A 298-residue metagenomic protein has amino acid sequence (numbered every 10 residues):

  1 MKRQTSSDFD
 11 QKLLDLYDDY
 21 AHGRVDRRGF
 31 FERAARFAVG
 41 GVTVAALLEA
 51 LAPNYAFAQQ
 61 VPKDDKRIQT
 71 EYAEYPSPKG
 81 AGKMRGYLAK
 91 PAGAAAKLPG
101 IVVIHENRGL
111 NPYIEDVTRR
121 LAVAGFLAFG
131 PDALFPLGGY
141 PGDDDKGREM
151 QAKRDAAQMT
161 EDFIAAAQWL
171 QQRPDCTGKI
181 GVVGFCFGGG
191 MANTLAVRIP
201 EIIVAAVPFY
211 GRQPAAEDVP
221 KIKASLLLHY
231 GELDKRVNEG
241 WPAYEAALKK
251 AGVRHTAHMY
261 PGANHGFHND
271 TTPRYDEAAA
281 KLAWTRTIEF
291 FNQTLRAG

Functional and structural regions predicted by a protein language model:
M1-G29: N-terminal secretory signal peptides
R27-N54: N-terminal export signals
Q59-A94: N-terminal cap/lid segment of alpha/beta-hydrolase-fold proteins
K97-E106: Short beta-strand element of the alpha/beta-hydrolase
R108, L134-A157, G266-T271: Cap/lid segment of the alpha/beta-hydrolase catalytic domain
D144-V183, L295-A297: Gly/Ser-rich "nucleophile elbow"/oxyanion-hole loop immediately N-terminal to the catalytic nucleophile in hydrolases
I164-K223: Primarily recognizes the serine-hydrolase "nucleophile elbow" in alpha/beta-hydrolase and SGNH/GDSL folds
L228-Y230: Short beta-strand/loop motif that positions the catalytic acidic residue of the alpha/beta-hydrolase fold
